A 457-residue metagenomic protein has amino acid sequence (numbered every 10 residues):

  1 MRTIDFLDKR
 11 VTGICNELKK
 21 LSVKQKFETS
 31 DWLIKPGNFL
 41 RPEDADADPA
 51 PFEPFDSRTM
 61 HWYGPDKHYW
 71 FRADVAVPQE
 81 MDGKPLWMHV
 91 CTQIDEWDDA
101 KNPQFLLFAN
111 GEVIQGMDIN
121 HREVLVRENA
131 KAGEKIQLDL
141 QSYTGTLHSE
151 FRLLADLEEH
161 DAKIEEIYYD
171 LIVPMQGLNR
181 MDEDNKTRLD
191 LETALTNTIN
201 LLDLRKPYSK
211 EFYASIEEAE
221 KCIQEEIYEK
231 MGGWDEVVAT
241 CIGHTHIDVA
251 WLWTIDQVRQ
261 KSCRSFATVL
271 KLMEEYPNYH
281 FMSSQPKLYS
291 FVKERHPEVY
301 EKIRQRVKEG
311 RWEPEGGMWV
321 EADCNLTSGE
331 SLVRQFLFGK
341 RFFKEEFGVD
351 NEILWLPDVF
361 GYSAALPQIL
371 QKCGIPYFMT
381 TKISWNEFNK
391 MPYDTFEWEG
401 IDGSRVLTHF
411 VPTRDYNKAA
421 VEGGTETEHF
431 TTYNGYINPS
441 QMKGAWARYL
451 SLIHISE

Functional and structural regions predicted by a protein language model:
R2-A45, D98-Q104, N110, R127-S456: Catalytic-domain carbohydrate-binding cleft regions of carbohydrate-active enzymes
W32, F39, A47-F55, A76: Tryptophan-centered short beta-strand motifs
A47-R58, A100-V124: Solvent-exposed beta-strand/loop surfaces of large extracellular or lumenal domains
G64-D66, M81, N129-G133: Surface-exposed coil/turn segments at beta-strand junctions on protein surfaces, enriched
P65-Q79: Short beta-strands within extracellular/lumenal beta-sheet-rich domains
R72-A76, W87-H89, F108, Q137-Q141: Residues within well-ordered beta-strands of beta-sheet-rich folds
A73-V77, I114-M117, E123-G133: Generic detection of short hydrophobic beta-strand segments and adjacent strand-loop junctions
G83-W97: A short beta-strand element within beta-rich, extracytoplasmic domains of secreted/secretory-pathway proteins
